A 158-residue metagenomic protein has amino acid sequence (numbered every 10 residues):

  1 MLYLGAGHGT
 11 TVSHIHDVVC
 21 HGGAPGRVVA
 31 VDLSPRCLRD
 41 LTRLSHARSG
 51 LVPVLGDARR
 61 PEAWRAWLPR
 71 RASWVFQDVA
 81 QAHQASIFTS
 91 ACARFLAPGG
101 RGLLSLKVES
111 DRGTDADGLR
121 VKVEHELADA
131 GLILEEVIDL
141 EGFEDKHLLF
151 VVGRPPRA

Functional and structural regions predicted by a protein language model:
M1-G9: Conserved class I S-adenosyl-L-methionine
Y3, F76-Q77, L104: Redox-cofactor binding/interface segments in oxidoreductases and associated redox assembly factors
H8-G23: Conserved SAM-binding loop of SAM-dependent methyltransferases across substrates and taxa, primarily the Class I
T10, H83-A85, D111: Short glycine-rich, flexible loops that bind phosphorylated cofactors or substrates
V19-A24, F95-G99: Helix-to-beta-strand junctions that scaffold the AdoMet/dcAdoMet cofactor pocket in Class I SAM-dependent enzymes
G23-V31: Short beta-strand element of Class I
V31-Q84: S-adenosyl-L-methionine
L38-A47, T89-R157: C-terminal substrate-binding/active-site "lid" region of AdoMet-derived donor-dependent transferases
